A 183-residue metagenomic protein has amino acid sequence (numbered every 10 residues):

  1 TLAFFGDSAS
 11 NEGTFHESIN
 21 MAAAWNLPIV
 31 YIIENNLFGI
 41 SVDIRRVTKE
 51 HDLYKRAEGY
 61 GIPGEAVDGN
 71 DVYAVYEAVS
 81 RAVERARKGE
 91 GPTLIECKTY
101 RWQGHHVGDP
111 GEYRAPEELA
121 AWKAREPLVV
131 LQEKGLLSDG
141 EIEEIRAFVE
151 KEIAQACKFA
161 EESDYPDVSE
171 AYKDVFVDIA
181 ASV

Functional and structural regions predicted by a protein language model:
T1-E162: Glycine-rich ThDP/TPP pyrophosphate-binding loop and its adjacent helix/strand module within ThDP-dependent enzymes
K158-V183: C-terminal intrinsically disordered, low-complexity extensions immediately downstream of enzyme catalytic cores
